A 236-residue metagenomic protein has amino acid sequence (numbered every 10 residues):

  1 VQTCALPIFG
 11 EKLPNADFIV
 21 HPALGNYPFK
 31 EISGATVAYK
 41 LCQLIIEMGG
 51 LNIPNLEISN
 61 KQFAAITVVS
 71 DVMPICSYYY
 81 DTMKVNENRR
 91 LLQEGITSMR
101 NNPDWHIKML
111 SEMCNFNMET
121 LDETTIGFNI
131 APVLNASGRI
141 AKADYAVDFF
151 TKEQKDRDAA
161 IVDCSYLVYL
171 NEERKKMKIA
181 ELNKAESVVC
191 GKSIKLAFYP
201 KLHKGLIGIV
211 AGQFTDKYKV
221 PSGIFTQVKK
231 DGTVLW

Functional and structural regions predicted by a protein language model:
V1-L6: Short, small-residue-biased leader/transition segments that mark boundaries at the very start of proteins
P7-P14: Short, glycine/polar-rich helix-capping loops at beta-to-alpha or helix-loop-helix junctions that flank or form
N15, I46-W236: Hydrophobic helix-and-loop "lid/oligomerization" segment in the mid-to-C-terminal part of catalytic domains
H21-P22: Intramembrane alpha-helical segments
Y27-G34: Short glycine/threonine-rich catalytic loop with a Thr-x-Gly-x-Asp
Q43: Cysteine-nucleophile active-site neighborhood
